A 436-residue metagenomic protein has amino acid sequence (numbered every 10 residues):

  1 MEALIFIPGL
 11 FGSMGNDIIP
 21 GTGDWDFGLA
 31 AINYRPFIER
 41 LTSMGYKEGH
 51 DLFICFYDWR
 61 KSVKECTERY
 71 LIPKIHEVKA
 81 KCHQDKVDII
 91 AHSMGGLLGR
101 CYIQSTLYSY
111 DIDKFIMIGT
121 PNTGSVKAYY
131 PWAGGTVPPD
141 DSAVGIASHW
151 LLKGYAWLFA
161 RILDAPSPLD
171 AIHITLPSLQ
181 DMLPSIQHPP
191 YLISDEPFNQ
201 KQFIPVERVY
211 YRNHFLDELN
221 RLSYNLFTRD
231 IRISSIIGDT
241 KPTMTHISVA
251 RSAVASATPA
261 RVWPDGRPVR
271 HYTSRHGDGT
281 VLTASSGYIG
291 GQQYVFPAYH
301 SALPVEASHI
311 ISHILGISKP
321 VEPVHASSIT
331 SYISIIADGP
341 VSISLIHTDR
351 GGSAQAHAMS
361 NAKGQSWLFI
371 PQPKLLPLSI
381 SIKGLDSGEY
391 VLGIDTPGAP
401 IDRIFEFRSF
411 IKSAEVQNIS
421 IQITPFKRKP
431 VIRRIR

Functional and structural regions predicted by a protein language model:
M1-A147, H276-V324, S366-K374: N-terminal non-catalytic accessory region
A3-I5, F115-I116, I231-S235, L378-I380: Hydrophobic beta-strand segments of well-ordered beta-sheets in folded domains
S13, V63, M244, A302 (+2 more regions): Residue-level signal for secondary-structure boundary sites
M44-K47, K81, S105, S185 (+2 more regions): Alpha-helix C-cap/termination motif
V126-Q200, S234: Extended catalytic-interface subdomain
T136, S256-A260, A354-A356: Acidic, Ser/Thr-rich peripheral helices and adjacent loops at domain boundaries
F198-S328: C-terminal subdomain of alpha/beta-hydrolase-fold enzymes, centered on the catalytic histidine and its supporting
K319-R436: Extracellular glycoprotein-like low-complexity segments
